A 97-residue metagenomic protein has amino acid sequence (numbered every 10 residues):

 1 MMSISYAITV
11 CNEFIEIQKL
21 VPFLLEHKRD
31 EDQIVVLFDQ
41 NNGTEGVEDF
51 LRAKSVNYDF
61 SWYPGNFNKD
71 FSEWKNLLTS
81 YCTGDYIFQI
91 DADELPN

Functional and structural regions predicted by a protein language model:
M1-E26: N-proximal low-complexity "stem/linker" segments adjacent to membrane-targeting elements
V10-N12, P64-F67: Short, flexible loop segments at the rims of nucleotide/cofactor-binding pockets, characterized by
K19-F23, E48, E73-N76: A generic local structural motif
F23-P64: Acidic donor-binding segment of Leloir-type glycosyltransferases
N66-Y81: Glycine-rich, basic loop-to-helix element that forms the pyrophosphate-binding segment of sugar-nucleotide handling
I87: Short aromatic/hydrophobic "clamp" motif used to bind/position activated sugar donors
A92-N97: Acidic donor-binding/catalytic loop of UDP-sugar-dependent glycosyltransferases, especially processive GT2
